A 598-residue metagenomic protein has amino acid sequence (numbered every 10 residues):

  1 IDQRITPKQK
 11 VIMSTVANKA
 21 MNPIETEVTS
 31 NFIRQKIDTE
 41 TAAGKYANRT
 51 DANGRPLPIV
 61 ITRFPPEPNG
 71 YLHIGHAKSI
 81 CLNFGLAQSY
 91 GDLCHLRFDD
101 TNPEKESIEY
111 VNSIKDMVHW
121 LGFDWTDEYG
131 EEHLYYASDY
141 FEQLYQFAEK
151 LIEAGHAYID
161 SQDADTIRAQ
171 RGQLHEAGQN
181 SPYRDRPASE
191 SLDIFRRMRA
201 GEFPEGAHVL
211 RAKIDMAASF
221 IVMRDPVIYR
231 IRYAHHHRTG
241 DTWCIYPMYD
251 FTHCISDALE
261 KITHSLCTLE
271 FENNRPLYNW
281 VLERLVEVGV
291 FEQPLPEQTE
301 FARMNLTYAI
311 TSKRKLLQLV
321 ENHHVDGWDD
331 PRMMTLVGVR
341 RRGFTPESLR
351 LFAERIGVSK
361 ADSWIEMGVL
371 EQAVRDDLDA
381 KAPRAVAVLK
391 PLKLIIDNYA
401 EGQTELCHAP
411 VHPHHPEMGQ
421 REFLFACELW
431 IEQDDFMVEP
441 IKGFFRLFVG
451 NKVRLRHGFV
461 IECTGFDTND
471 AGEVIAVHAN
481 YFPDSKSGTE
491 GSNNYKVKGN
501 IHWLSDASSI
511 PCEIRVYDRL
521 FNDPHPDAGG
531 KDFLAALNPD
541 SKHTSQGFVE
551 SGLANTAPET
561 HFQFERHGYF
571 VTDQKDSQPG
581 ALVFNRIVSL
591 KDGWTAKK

Functional and structural regions predicted by a protein language model:
I1-I12: Short, Lys/Arg-enriched N-terminal segments with co-localized hydrophobic residues within the first ~10-30 amino acids
K10, S14-D51, D573: NTP/phosphate- and nucleic-acid-binding module
V28-I37, K45-K115, H236-T268: N-terminal catalytic cores of NTP/NDP-binding nucleotidyl/phosphoryl-transfer enzymes
P68, R97-K105, E131-E142, D165 (+5 more regions): Conserved short loop/turn motifs at secondary-structure junctions
N102, I108, Y136, K150-L316 (+4 more regions): Active-site cores that bind ATP or allylic diphosphates and position pyrophosphate for catalysis
V111-S138: A glycine-rich helix N-cap at a beta->alpha junction
R275, N279-V281, E347-R350, E354-G357 (+1 more regions): Core subunits and conserved enzymes of cellular information-processing and envelope-translocation systems across
Q293-A373: Long, charged, mostly alpha-helical binding arms that flank functional sites
